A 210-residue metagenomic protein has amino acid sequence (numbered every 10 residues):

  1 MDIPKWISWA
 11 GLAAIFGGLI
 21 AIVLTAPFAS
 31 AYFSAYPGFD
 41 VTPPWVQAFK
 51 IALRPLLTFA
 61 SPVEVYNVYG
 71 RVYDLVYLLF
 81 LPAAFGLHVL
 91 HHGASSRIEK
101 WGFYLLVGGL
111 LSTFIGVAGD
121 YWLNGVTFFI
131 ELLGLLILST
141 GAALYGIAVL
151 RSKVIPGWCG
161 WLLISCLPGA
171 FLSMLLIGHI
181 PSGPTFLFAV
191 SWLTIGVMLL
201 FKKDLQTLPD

Functional and structural regions predicted by a protein language model:
M1-D210: Hydrophobic, aromatic-enriched alpha-helical segments typical of multi-pass transmembrane helices
